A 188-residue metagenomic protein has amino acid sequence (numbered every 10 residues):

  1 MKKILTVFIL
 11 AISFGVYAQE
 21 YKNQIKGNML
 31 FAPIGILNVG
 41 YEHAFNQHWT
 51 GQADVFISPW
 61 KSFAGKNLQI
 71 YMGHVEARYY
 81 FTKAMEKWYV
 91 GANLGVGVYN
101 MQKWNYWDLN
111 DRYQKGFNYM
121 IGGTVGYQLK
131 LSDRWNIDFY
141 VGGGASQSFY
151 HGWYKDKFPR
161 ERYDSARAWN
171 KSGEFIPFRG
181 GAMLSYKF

Functional and structural regions predicted by a protein language model:
M1-I4, Q19: Positively charged n-region of N-terminal signal peptides that target proteins for export
T6-S13: Bacterial N-terminal signal peptides
F14-A18: Sec/Tat signal peptide C-region and signal peptidase I cleavage site
E20, L30-I34, A64-I70, R112-M120 (+1 more regions): Transmembrane beta-barrel outer-membrane domains
Y21-I34, T50-K61: Transmembrane beta-strand segments that form the barrel wall of outer-membrane beta-barrel proteins
K22-Q24, P59, N105-N110, R162-A168: Extracytoplasmic loops and strand-loop junctions of Gram-negative outer membrane beta-barrel proteins
H43-F139, S185-Y186: Gram-negative (and chloroplast) outer-membrane scaffold detector with strong preference for beta-barrel transmembrane
E174-F188: Outer-membrane beta-barrel "beta-signal"
